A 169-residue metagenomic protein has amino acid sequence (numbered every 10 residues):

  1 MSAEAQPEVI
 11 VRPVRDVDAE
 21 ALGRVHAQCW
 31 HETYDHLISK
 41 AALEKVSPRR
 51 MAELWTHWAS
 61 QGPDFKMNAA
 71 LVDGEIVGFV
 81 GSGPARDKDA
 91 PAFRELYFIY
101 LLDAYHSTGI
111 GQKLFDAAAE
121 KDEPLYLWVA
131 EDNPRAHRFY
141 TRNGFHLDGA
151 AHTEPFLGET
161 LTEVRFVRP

Functional and structural regions predicted by a protein language model:
S2-E4, T162-P169: Terminal substrate-recognition subdomain of acyl/acetyltransferases
A3, P7-V9, P13-A19, A27-L37 (+2 more regions): Acetyl-CoA-dependent GNAT
A21, R138-F139: Structural preference for long, well-ordered alpha-helical segments within the folded cores of structured domains
F115, K121-D132: Conserved GNAT acetyl-CoA-binding A-motif
L127-R138, T153-E159: Conserved beta-strand-loop-alpha-helix junction that forms the acyl-donor binding cleft
Y140, F145: Conserved active-site tyrosine of GNAT-family acetyltransferases
L147-G149: A secondary-structure capping/hinge motif
